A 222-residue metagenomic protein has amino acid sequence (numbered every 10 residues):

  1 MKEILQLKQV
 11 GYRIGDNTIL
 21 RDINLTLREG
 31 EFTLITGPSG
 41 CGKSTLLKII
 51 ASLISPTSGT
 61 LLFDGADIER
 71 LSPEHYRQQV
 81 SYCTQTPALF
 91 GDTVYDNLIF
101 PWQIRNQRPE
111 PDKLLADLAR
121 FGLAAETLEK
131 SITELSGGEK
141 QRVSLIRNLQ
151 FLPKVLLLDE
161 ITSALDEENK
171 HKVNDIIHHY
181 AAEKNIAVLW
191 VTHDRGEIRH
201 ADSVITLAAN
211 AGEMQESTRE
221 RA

Functional and structural regions predicted by a protein language model:
A51: Helix-to-loop junction immediately C-terminal to a conserved catalytic motif
G59-D67, Y76: Conserved ABC transporter NBD signature motif
P87-D96, I104-R105: Conserved catalytic motifs of ABC-family nucleotide-binding domains
P109-T127: Conserved ABC ATPase "signature" region
S131-L135, E139: Conserved ABC ATPase signature
S144-L145: Hydrophobic anchor residue at the start of the ABC signature
L156-D159: Catalytic Walker B motif of ABC-type/P-loop ATPase nucleotide-binding domains
